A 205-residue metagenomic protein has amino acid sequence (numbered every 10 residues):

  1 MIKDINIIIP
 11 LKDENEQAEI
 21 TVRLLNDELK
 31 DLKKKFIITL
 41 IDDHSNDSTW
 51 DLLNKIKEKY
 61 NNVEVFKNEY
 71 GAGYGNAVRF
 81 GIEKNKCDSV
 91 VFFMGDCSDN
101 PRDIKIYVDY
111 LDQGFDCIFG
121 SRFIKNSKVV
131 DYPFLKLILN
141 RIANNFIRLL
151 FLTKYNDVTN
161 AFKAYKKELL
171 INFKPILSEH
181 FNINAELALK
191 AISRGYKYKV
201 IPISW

Functional and structural regions predicted by a protein language model:
D4-N6, I37, E186: Cell-envelope/extracellular polymer assembly enzymes that use nucleotide-activated donors
E14-L29: Short, well-formed alpha-helical segments that are part of the catalytic scaffolds of diverse glycosyltransferases
E16-I20, D47-K55: Acidic helix N-cap motif at the loop->helix transition within catalytic regions of sugar-transfer enzymes
T21, T49, V78, R102-I104 (+1 more regions): Acidic donor-diphosphate engagement hotspot in glycosyltransferases and nucleotidyltransferases that stabilizes
K34-H44, F66-N68: Short beta-strand/loop segment that forms part of the nucleotide-sugar
D42-D51, C97: A conserved acidic beta->alpha catalytic loop
F66-K84, S89-F92, S98-F181: Acceptor/aglycone-binding surface of glycosyltransferases and processive sugar-polymer synthases
T153-K154, P175-E179, A188-W205: Catalytic donor-sugar/metal-binding loop of nucleotide-sugar-dependent glycosyltransferases
